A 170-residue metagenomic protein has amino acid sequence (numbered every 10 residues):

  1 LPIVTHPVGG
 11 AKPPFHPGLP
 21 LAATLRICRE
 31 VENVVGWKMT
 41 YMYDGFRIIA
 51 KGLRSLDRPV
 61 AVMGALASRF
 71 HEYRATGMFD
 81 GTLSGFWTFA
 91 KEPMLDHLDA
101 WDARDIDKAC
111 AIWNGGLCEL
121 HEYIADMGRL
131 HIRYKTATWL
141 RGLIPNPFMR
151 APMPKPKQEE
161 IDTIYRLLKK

Functional and structural regions predicted by a protein language model:
I3, P7-M127: Catalytic alpha/beta core domains of metabolic enzymes, predominantly
I124-K170: C-terminal extensions of enzymes
